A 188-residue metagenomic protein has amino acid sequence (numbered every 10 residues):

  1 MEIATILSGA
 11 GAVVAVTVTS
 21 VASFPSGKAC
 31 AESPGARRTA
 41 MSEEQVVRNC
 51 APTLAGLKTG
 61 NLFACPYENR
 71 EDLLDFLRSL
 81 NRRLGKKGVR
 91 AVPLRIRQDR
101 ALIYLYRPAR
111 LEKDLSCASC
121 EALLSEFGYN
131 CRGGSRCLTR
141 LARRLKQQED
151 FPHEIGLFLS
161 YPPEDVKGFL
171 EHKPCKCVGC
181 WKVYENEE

Functional and structural regions predicted by a protein language model:
M1-A31: Gram-positive cell-envelope targeting signals
G27, S33-R97: A structured, charge-rich N-terminal accessory region that forms the first stable segment of a protein and links
K58-G60, D99-A101, P152-E154: Short, surface-exposed beta-edge/turn micro-motifs
D75-G133: A glycine-rich, hydrophobic loop/mini-helix early in the fold
N130-S135, P163, V178: Short, surface-exposed acidic
G133-E149: Helix-hairpin-helix/helix-loop-helix acidic hairpins
F151-K176: Hydrophobic/aromatic-rich, well-ordered segments within soluble, folded domains that form packed cores
K176-E188: Accessory, usually C-terminal, subdomains that scaffold auxiliary metal cofactors
